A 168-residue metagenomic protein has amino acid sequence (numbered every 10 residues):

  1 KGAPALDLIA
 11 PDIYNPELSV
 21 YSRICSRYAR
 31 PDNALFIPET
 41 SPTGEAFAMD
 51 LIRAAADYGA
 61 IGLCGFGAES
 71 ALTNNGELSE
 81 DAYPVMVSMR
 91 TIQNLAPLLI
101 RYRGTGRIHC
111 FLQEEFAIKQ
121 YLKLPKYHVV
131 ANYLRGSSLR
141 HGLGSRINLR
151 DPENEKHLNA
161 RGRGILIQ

Functional and structural regions predicted by a protein language model:
K1-L51: Glycoside hydrolase catalytic-domain groove-lining segments
M49-Q168: Aromatic- and carboxylate-lined catalytic core of secreted/periplasmic carbohydrate-active enzymes
